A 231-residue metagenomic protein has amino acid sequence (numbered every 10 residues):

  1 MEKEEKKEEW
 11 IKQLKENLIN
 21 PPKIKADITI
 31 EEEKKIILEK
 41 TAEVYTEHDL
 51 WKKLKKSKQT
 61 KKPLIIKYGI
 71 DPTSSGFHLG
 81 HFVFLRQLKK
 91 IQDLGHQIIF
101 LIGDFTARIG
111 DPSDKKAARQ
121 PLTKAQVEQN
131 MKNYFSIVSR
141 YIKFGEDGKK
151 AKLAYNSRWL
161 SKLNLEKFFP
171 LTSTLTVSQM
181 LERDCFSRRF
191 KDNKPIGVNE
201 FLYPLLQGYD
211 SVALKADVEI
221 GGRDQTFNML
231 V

Functional and structural regions predicted by a protein language model:
M1-P72: Non-catalytic terminal extensions that flank enzyme cores
I24-I28, K61-I65, D111-P112, Q179-M180 (+1 more regions): Short amphipathic alpha-helical segments, especially helix-boundary/capping motifs
D27-K40, S75-K90, K150-R158, S178-R188: Short charge-dense sequence patches
T41, P121-M131, F135-V231: Divalent-metal (Mg2+/Mn2+/Ca2+)-assisted nucleotide/phosphate chemistry catalytic cores
E47, W51, L85, N199-L202 (+1 more regions): Short, well-ordered alpha-helical scaffold segments within catalytic/effector domains
L50-P112, I220-T226: N-terminal catalytic cores of NTP/NDP-binding nucleotidyl/phosphoryl-transfer enzymes
F84, A117-R119, L171: A glycine- and small-aliphatic-rich helix-loop capping segment at beta-alpha/alpha-beta transitions that lines
K89, F100-V138: Active-site rim/loop-helix segments in enzyme catalytic domains that contact anionic ligands
